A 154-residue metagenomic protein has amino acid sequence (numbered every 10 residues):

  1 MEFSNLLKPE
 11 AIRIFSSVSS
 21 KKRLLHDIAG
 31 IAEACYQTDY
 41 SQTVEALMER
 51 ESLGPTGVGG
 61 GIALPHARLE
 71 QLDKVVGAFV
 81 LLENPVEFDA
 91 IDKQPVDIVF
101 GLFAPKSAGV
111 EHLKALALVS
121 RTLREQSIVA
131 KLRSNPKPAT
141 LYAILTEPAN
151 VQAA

Functional and structural regions predicted by a protein language model:
M1-A154: Cytosolic covalent-transfer regions centered on His/Cys nucleophiles that carry phosphoryl or persulfide groups
